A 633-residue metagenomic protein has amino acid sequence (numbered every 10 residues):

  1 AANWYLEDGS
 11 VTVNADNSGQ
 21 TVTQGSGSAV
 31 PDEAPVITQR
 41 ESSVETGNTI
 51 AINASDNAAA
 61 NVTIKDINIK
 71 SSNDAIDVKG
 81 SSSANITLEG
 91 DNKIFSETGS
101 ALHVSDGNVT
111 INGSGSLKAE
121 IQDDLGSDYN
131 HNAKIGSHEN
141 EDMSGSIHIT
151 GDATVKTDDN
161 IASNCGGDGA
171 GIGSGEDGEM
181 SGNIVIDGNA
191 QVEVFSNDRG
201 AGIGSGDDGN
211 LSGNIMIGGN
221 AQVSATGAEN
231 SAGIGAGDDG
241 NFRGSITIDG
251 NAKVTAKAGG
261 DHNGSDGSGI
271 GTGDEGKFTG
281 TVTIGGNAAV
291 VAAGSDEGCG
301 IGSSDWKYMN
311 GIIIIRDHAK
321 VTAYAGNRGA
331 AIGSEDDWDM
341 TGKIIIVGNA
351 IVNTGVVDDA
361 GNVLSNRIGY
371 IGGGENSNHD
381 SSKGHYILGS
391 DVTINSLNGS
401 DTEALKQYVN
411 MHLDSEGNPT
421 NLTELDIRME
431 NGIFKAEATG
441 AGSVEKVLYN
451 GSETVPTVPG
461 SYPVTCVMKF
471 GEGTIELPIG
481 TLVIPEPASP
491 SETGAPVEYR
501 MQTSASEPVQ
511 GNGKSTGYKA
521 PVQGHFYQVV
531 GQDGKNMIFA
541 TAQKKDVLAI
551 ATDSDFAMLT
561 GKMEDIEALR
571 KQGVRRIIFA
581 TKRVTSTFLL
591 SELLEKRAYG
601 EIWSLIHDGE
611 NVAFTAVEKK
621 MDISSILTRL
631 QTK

Functional and structural regions predicted by a protein language model:
A1-N421, I433, A441: A composition-driven surface/loop motif
G25, E120, L448, I479 (+2 more regions): Short amphipathic beta-strand/extended segments with alternating polar/hydrophobic composition
V36-Q39, A59-K65, I69-S72, K79 (+2 more regions): Long, contiguous ectodomains of secretory-pathway proteins
A60, A84, I475-G480, S586: Short beta-strand segments
L102, A133-S137, I234, I301 (+5 more regions): Short, surface-exposed linear segments at secondary-structure transitions and domain or protein termini
V356, V363, H412, P419 (+6 more regions): Short linear proline/tyrosine/threonine-rich motifs used for host-factor recruitment and membrane trafficking/assembly
S396, M468-P487, S604, G609-D622: Repeat-associated, polar segments at repeat-unit boundaries in modular proteins
D401-G494: Solvent-exposed beta-strand/loop surfaces, strongest in extracytoplasmic domains of secreted and cell-surface proteins
